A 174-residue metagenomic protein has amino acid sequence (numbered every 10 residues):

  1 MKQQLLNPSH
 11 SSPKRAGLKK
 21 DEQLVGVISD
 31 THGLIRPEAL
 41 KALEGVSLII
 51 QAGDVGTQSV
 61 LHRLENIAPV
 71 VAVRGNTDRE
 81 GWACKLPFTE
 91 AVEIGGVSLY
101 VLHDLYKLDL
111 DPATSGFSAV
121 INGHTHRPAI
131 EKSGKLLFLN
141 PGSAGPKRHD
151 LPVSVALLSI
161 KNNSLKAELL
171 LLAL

Functional and structural regions predicted by a protein language model:
M1-V70, D78-F88, G96, L151-S154 (+1 more regions): N-terminal active-site segment of His-dependent metallophosphoesterases
I28-G33, G53-V55, G75-D78, D104-Y106 (+2 more regions): Active-site metal-binding loops of divalent metal-dependent hydrolases
V71, S98-Y100, L105-E168: Conserved beta-sheet core of the metallophosphoesterase superfamily
L170-A173: Well-ordered alpha/beta subsegment
